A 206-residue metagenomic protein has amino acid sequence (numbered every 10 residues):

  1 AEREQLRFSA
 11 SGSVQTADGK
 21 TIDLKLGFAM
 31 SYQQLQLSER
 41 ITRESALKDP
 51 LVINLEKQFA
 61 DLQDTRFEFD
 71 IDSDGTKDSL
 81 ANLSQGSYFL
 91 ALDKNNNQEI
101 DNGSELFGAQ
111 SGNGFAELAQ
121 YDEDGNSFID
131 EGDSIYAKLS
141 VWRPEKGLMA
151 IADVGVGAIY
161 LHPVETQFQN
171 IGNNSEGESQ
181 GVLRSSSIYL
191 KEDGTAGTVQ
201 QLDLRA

Functional and structural regions predicted by a protein language model:
A1-A206: Type III/flagellar secretion export determinants
